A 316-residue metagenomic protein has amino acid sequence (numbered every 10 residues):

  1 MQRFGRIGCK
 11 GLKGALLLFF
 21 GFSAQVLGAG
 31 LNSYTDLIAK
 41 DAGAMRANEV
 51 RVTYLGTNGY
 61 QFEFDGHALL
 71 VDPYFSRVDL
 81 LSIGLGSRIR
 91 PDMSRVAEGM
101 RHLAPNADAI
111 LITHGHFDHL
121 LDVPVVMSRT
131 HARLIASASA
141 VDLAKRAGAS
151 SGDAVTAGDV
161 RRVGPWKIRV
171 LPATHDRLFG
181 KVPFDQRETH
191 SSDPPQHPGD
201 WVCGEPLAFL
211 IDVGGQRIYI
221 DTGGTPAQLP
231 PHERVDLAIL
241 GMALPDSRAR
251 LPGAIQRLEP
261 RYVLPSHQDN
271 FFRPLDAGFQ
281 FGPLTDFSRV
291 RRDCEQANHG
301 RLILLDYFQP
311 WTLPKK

Functional and structural regions predicted by a protein language model:
K10-Q25: Bacterial N-terminal signal peptides
I38-M45, H67-I112, H116, L121-V125 (+2 more regions): Pre-active-site segment of Zn-dependent metallo-hydrolases
M45-V50, F64-L69, V160-R169, D212-I218: Beta-strand-turn-beta hairpins that frame and shape the catalytic cleft of phosphate-ester-processing enzymes
N58, V78, G115-L120, V141-A144 (+7 more regions): Active-site environment of divalent metal-dependent phosphoester hydrolases
V71-D72, N106-H116, I135-S137, Y219-G223 (+3 more regions): Active-site neighborhood of phospho(di)ester-bond hydrolases with catalytic His/Asp-centered motifs
L80, E98-R161, W166-K181: Active-site HxH/HxHxD metal-binding segment of metal-dependent hydrolases
R133, V141, K145-V160, Q256 (+1 more regions): Binuclear metal-ion centers of metallo-dependent hydrolases, dominated by the metallo-beta-lactamase
S191-L258: Active-site-proximal loop/helix segments of hydrolase catalytic cores
